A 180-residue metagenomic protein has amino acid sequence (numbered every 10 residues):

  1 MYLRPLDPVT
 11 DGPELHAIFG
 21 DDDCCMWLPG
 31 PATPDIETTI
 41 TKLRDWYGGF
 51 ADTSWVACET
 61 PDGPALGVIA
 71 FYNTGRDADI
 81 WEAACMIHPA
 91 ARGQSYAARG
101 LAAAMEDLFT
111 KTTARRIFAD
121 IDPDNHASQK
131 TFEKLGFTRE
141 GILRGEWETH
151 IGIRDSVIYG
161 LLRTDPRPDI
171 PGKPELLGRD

Functional and structural regions predicted by a protein language model:
M1-D21, S54-D180: Acyl-donor (CoA/ACP) binding surface of acyl/acetyltransferases
D23-R44: Conserved GNAT-fold acetyl-CoA-binding loop/helix
P34-T38, W46-G48, M86-H88, L176: Juxtamembrane/interface motifs at transmembrane-helix termini
R44-V56: A short helix-loop-beta-strand connector motif used in the catalytic cores of GNAT acetyltransferases and, in some
